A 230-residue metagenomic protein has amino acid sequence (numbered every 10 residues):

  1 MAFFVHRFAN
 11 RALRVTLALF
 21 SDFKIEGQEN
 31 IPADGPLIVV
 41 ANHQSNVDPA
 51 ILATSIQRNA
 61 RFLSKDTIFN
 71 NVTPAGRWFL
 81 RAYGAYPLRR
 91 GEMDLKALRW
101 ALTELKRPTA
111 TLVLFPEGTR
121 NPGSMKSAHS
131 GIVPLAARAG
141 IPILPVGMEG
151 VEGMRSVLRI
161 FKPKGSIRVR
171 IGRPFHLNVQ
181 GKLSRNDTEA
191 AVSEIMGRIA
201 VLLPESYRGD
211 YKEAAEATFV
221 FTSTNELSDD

Functional and structural regions predicted by a protein language model:
M1-D22, T218: N-terminal membrane-anchoring alpha-helices
F3, A18, P32-E92, W100: Catalytic core of membrane glycerolipid acyltransferases/transacylases, capturing the structured, soluble-facing
F4-V5, K96-D230: Non-catalytic C-terminal accessory region of glycerolipid acyltransferases and related lyso-lipid remodeling enzymes
A12-R14, A82-L88, F115-R120: Short, basic, glycine/proline-bearing loop/turn elements
R14-G35, H176: A short, well-structured juxtamembrane/interface segment
T16, F79-L80, L105, A136: A generic structural signal for well-ordered alpha-helical segments
S21, G91-L95, M125: A conditional alpha-helix N-cap/helix-loop micro-motif detector
I25, F62, A85-P87, I143-P145 (+1 more regions): Conserved beta-strand scaffold positions in the cores of enzyme catalytic domains, especially in NTP/NDP-utilizing
